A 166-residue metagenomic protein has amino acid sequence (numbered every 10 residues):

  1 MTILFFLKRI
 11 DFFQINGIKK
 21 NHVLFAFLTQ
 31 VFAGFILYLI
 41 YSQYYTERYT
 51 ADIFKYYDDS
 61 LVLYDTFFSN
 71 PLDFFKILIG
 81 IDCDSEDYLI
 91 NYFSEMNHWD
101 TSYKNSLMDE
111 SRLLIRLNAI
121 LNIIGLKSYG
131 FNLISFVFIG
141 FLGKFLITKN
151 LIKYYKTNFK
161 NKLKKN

Functional and structural regions predicted by a protein language model:
M1-I36: Start-transfer (signal-anchor) and selected internal transmembrane alpha helices of multi-pass inner/ER membrane
K8, I134-N158: Transmembrane-helix motifs of polytopic, lipid-linked glycan transferases
I10-N16, I40-Y45, G125, L151-F159: Membrane-interfacial segments
Q30-Y49: Juxtamembrane "helix-exit" motif at the C-terminal end of transmembrane alpha-helices
Y45-D59, F68-E95, S106-L117: Extracytoplasmic catalytic/substrate-binding loops of multi-pass membrane glycan-assembly enzymes
S102-R116, I124-L142: Loop-to-helix entry region of an early transmembrane alpha helix in multi-pass inner-membrane enzymes
K160-N166: Membrane-embedded helix bundles of polyisoprenyl
